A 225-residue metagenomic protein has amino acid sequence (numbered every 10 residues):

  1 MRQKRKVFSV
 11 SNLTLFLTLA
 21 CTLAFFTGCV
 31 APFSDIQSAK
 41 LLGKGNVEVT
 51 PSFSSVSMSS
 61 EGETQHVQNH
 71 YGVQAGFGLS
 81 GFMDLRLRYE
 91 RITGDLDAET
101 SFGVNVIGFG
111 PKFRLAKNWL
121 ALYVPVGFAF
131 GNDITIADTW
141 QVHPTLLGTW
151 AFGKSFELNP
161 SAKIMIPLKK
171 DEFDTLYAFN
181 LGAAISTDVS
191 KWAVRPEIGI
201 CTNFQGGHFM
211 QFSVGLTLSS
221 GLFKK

Functional and structural regions predicted by a protein language model:
M1-L41, F223-K225: Cleavable N-terminal export/targeting peptides
C29-G78, L85-G94: Short glycine/proline- and aromatic-enriched beta-strand/turn motifs that initiate or cap beta-hairpins
S57-Q65, E90-V104, F130-W140, L168-F173: Flexible, solvent-exposed loop segments that connect beta-strands
Q68-H70, S80, V104-V106, W119-A121 (+1 more regions): Short connector loops at helix/strand junctions that flank enzyme active sites, especially segments positioning acidic
A75, L85-Y89, P111, G148 (+2 more regions): Membrane-embedded beta-strands that build the outer-membrane beta-barrel scaffold
L79-G81, F152: Short loop/turn positions at the edges of beta-strands in beta-sheet-rich folds
G94, A98-F128: Outer-membrane beta-barrel channel domains
L120, V124-K225: Outer-membrane beta-barrel transmembrane domain signature
